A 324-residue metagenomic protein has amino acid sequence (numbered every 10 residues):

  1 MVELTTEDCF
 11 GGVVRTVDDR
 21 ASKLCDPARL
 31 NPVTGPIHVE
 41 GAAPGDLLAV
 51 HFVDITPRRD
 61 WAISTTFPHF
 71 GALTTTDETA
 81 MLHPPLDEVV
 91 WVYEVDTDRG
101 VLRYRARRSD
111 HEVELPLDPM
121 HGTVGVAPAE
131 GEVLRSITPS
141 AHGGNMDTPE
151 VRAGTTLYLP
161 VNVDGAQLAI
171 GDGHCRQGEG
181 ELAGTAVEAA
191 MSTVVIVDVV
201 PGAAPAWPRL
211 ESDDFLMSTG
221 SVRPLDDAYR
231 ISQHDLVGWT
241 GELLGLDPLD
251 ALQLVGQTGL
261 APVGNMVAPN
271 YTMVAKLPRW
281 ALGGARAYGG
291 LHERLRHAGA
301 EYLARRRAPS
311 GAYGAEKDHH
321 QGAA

Functional and structural regions predicted by a protein language model:
M1-C25: N-terminal, Lys/Arg-enriched amphipathic/low-complexity engagement segments that precede the first folded domain
M1-T5, C25, V33-H51, D60 (+8 more regions): Alpha/propeptide regions of enzymes that mature by internal proteolysis
E7-G11, V53-R58, N162-Q167, A261: Short, charged beta-turn/beta-strand-edge "cap" motif at the junction between a beta-strand and an adjacent loop
R15-L24, I63-F67, G173-H174: Short Gly/aromatic-enriched secondary-structure transition segments
S22-P44, P68-R99, Q177-D198, A287-Y288: Short peripheral tails and domain-boundary helices/loops at the edges of structured domains
D54-P149: Intrinsically disordered, low-complexity linker/loop segments enriched in Gly/Pro and charged/polar residues
L117-D226, V237: Conserved mixed alpha/beta catalytic, RNA-binding, or beta-rich assembly cores of soluble enzyme, regulatory
P269-R296: Long, compositionally biased
